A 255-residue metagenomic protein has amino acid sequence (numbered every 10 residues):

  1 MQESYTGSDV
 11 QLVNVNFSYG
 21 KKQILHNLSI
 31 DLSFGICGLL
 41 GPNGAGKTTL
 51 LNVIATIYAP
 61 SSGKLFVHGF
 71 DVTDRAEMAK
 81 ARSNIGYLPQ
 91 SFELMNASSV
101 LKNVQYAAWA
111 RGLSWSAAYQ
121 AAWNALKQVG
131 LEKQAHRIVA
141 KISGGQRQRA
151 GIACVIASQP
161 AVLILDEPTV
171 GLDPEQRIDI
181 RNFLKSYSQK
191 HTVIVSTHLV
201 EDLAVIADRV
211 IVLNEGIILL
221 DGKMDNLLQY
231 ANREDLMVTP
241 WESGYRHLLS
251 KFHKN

Functional and structural regions predicted by a protein language model:
V10, I24-L25, R82: Conserved structural motif at the start of ABC-family nucleotide-binding domains
A55: Helix-to-loop junction immediately C-terminal to a conserved catalytic motif
G63-D74, K80-A81: Conserved ABC transporter NBD signature motif
A97, I138-I142: Conserved ABC ATPase signature
Q105, W109, S116-Q134: Conserved ABC ATPase "signature" region
L163-E167: Catalytic Walker B motif of ABC-type/P-loop ATPase nucleotide-binding domains
